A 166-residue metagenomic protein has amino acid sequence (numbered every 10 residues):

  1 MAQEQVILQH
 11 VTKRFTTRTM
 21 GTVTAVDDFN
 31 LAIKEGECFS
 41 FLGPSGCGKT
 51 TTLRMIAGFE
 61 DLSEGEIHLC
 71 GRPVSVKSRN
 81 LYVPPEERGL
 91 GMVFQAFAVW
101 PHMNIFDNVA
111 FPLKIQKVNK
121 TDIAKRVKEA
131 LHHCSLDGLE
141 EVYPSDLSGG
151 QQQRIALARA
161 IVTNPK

Functional and structural regions predicted by a protein language model:
A2-K166: ABC family nucleotide-binding domain
